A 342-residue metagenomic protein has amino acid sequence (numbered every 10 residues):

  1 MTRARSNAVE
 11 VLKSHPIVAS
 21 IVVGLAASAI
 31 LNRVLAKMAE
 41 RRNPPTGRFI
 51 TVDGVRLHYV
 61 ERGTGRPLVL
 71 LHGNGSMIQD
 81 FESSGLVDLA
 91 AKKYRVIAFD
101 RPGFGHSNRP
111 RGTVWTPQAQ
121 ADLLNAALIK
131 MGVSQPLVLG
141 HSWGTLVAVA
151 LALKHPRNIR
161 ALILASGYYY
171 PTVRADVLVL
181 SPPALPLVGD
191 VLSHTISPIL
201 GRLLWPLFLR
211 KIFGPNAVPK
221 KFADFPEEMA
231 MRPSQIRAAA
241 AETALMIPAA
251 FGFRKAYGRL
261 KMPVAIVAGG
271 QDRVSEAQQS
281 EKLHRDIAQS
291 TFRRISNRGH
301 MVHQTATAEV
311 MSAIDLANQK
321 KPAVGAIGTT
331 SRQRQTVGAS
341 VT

Functional and structural regions predicted by a protein language model:
N7-V34: Hydrophobic alpha-helical topogenic segments used for membrane insertion/localization
V55, E61-H106: Conserved HGGG/HGGXW glycine-rich cap/lid loop of the alpha/beta-hydrolase fold
V60-R62, A98-G140, S312: Active-site loop/oxyanion-hole signature of alpha/beta-hydrolase fold enzymes
L153, R160-H194: Flexible "cap/lid" loop of the alpha/beta hydrolase fold
V173-V177, S197-R259: Conserved alpha/beta-hydrolase catalytic His-Asp/Glu region
L245, Q271-S275, H300: Acidic catalytic loop of the alpha/beta-hydrolase fold
L260, I266-A268: Short beta-strand/loop motif that positions the catalytic acidic residue of the alpha/beta-hydrolase fold
S290-T342: Catalytic active-site module of serine/aspartate enzymes centered on a nucleophile-bearing elbow/loop
